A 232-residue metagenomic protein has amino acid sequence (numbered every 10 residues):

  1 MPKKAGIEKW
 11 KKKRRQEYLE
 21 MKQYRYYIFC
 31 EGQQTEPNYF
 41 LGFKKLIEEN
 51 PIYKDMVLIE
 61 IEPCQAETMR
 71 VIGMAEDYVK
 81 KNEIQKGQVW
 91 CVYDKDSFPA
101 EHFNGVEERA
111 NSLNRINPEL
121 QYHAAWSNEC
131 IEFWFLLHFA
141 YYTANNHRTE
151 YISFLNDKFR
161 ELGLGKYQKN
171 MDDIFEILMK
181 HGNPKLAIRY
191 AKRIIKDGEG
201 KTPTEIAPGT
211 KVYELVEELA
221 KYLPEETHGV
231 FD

Functional and structural regions predicted by a protein language model:
P2-G6, K12-R25, T35-P37, L41-E62 (+2 more regions): C-terminal accessory helical subdomains adjacent to catalytic cores in phosphodiester- and nucleotide-handling enzymes
K11-K12, V71: Amphipathic coiled-coil/heptad-repeat helices and related helical stalk/stem segments that mediate oligomerization
I28-E31: Short hydrophobic beta-strand that contains or immediately precedes a catalytic carboxylate
C64-M74: Short phosphate-binding loop-to-helix
